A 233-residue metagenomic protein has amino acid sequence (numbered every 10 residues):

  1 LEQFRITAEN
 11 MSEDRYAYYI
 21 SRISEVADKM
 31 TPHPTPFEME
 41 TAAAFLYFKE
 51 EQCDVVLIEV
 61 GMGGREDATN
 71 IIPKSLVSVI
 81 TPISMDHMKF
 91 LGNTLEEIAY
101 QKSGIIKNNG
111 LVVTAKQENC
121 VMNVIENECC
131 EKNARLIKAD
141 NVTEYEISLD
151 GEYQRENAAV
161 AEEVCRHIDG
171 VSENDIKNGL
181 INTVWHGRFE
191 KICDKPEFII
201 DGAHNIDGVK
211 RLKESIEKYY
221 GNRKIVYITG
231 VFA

Functional and structural regions predicted by a protein language model:
L1-P73, L91: ATP-dependent carboxylate-amine ligase catalytic core
R15-Y16, A134-E144: Acidic-glycine-rich active-site phosphate/pyrophosphate-binding loop
Y18, R22, A43, Y47 (+6 more regions): Alpha-helical scaffold segments in soluble metabolic enzymes
P32-T35, V112-T114, I199-I200, V226-I228: Short catalytic-loop micro-motif centered on adjacent basic/acidic residues
V55-I58, E66-V79, I83-S84, E97 (+2 more regions): Nucleotide phosphate-binding/pyrophosphate-handling subdomain across enzymes that bind or process nucleotide phosphates
G64-E66, I72-N133, A233: Conserved catalytic-core segment of NTP-binding enzymes
A115, A139-N141, I192: Conserved beta-strand termini and adjacent loop/short-helix elements that scaffold enzyme active sites in alpha/beta
